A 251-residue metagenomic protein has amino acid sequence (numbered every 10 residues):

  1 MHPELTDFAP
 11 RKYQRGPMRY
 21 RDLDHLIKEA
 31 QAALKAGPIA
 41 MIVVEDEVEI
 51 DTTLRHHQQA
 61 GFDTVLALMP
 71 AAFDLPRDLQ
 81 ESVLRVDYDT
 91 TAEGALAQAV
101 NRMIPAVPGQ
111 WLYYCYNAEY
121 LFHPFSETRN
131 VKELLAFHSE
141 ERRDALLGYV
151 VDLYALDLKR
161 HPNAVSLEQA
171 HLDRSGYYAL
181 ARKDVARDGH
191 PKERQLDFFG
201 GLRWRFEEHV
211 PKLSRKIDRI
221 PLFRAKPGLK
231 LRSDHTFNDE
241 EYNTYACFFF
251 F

Functional and structural regions predicted by a protein language model:
M1-D51, Q58: N-proximal low-complexity "stem/linker" segments adjacent to membrane-targeting elements
H2-F8, F125-F251: Catalytic-site signature of metal-activated, phosphate-bearing donor transferases, centered on the GT-A/GT-A-like
R19-Y20, I27, L68-C115, Y120-A136: Active-site-proximal specificity loops/subdomain of glycosyltransferases
I42-V43, D63-P70: Short, hydrophobic beta-strand segments that form beta-sheet elements in well-ordered domains
E47-V48, E119-P124, L153: Short acidic, S/G/P-rich loop/turn micro-motifs used as interaction or catalytic elements
R55-V65: Short, acidic, metal-binding catalytic loop of nucleotide-sugar glycosyltransferases
F62, P108-G109, E140-A145: Short, high-confidence coil segments that cap the C-terminus of an alpha-helix and link into the following beta-strand
